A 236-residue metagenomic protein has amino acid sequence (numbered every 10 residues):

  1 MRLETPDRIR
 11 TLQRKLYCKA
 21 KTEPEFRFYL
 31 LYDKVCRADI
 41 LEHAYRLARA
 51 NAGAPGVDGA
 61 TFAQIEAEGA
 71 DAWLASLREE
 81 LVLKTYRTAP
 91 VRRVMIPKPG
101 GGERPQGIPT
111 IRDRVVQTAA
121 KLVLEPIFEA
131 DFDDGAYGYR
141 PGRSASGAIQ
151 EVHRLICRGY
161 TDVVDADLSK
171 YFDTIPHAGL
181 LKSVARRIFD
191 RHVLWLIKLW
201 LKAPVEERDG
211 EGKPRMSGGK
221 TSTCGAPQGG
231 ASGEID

Functional and structural regions predicted by a protein language model:
M1-G59, A63-D71: Non-catalytic, polymerase-adjacent accessory regions of viral genome-replication enzymes
D33-C36, R49, E66, E125 (+2 more regions): Amphipathic alpha-helical interaction elements
A44-A48, A119, L196-L201: Short alpha-helical scaffolding segments that buttress acidic/His motifs in well-ordered protein cores
P55, A60, E103, A166 (+1 more regions): Single, functionally critical "micro-switch" positions that shape active/binding sites and transmembrane helices
W73-S76, E80-M95, P99, V123 (+1 more regions): Conserved polymerase palm-domain catalytic core
P105-Q106, T110: Conserved phosphate-binding loops in nucleotide/dinucleotide-binding enzymes
I111-A119, A145, H153: Duplex nucleic acid-engaging cores and interfaces of nucleic-acid transaction enzymes
